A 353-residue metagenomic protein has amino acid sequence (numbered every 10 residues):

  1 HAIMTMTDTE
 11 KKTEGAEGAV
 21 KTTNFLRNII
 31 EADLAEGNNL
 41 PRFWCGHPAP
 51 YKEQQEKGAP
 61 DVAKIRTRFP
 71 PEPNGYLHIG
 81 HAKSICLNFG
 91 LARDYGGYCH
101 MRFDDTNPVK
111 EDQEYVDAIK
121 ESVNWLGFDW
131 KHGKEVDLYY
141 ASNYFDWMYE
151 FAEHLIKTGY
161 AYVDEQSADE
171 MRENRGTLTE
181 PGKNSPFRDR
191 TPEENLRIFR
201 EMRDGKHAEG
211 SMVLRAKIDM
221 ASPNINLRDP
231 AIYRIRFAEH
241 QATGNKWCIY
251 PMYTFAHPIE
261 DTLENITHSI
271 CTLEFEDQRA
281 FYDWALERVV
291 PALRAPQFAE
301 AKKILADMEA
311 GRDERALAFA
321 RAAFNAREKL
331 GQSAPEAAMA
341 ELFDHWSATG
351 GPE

Functional and structural regions predicted by a protein language model:
K21-E31, N38-D117, E239-L273: N-terminal catalytic cores of NTP/NDP-binding nucleotidyl/phosphoryl-transfer enzymes
N107, Q113, K120, Y140 (+3 more regions): Active-site cores that bind ATP or allylic diphosphates and position pyrophosphate for catalysis
Y115-S142: A glycine-rich helix N-cap at a beta->alpha junction
V289, L293, A322-F324, E328: Conserved small-residue packing positions in alpha-helical repeats and bundles
P296, G331-S333: Residue-level detector of the short coil/turn that links helix A to helix B within each tetratricopeptide repeat
E300-M308, A334-A348: Alpha-helical repeat scaffolds
R312, R327, W346-G350: Alpha-helical junction/boundary sensor with strong preference for TPR arrays
D313-R321, E336, G350-E353: Generic helix N-cap/helix-start motif at coil->alpha-helix transitions
